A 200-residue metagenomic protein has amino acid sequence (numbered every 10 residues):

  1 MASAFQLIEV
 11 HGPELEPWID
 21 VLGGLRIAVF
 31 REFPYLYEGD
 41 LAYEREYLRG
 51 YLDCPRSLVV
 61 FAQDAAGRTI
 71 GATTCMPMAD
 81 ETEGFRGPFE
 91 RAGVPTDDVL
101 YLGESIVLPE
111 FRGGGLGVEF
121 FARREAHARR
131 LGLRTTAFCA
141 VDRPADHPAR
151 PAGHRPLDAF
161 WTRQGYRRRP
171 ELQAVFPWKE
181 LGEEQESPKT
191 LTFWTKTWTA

Functional and structural regions predicted by a protein language model:
M1-G24, A28, A200: Conserved N-terminal entry element of GNAT/NAT acetyltransferase domains
H11-E14, Q63-D64, I70-T82: Conserved donor-binding loop and adjoining core beta-sheet/short helix segment in diverse acyl/aminoacyl transferases
G23-G39: Helix-loop element at the rim of GNAT/NAT acetyltransferase active sites that forms part of the acceptor-substrate
Y35-A65, T69, T74: Active-site rim helix/loop that mediates acceptor-substrate recognition in acyltransferases
A72-S105, P148-A149, L172-E186: Conserved acyl-donor/pantetheine-binding loop and adjacent beta-alpha core of acyl/acetyltransferases and related
E104-V107, G113-R130: Conserved acetyl-CoA-binding loop-helix of GNAT-fold acetyltransferases
R129-T135, D142-E171: Conserved active-site alpha-helix within GNAT-family acetyltransferase domains
G153-D158, Q164-R167, Q173-A200: C-terminal "cap" of GNAT-fold acetyltransferases
